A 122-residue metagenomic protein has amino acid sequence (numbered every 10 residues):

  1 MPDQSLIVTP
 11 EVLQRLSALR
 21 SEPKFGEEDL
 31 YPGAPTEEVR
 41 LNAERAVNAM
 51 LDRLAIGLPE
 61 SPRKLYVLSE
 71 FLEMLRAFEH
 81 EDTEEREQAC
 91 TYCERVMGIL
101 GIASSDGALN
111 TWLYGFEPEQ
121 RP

Functional and structural regions predicted by a protein language model:
M1-A55, F116-R121: Short terminal alpha-helical segments
D3-T9, D82-P122: Amphipathic alpha-helical binding modules
F25, I56, E60, A77-E84 (+2 more regions): Intrinsically disordered or highly flexible coil/loop and linker segments, enriched in small and charged/polar residues
G26, G33, G57, E70 (+3 more regions): Residue-identity detector for glycine
V39, E60-K64, D82-A89: Residue-level recognition of alpha-helical structural elements
N42-A49, V67-E70, Q88, Y92-R95: Charged, amphipathic alpha-helical oligomerization/scaffolding segments
V47-F78: Mature extracytoplasmic domains of secretory-pathway proteins
